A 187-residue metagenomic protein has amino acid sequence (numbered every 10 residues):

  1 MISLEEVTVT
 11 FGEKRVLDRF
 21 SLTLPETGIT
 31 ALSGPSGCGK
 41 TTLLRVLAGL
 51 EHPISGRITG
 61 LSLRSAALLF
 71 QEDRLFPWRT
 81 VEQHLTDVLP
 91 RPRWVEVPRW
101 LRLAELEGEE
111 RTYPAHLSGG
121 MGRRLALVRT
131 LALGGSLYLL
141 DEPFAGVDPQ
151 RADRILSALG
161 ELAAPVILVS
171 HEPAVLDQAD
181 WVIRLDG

Functional and structural regions predicted by a protein language model:
S33-P35: The feature captures the beta-strand-to-loop junction immediately N-terminal to the Walker
A48: Helix-to-loop junction immediately C-terminal to a conserved catalytic motif
E72, R79-P92, E96: Q-loop/switch helix immediately C-terminal to the Walker
W94-E109: Conserved ABC ATPase "signature" region
Y113-M121: Conserved ABC ATPase signature
L127: Hydrophobic anchor residue at the start of the ABC signature
Y138-E142: Catalytic Walker B motif of ABC-type/P-loop ATPase nucleotide-binding domains
